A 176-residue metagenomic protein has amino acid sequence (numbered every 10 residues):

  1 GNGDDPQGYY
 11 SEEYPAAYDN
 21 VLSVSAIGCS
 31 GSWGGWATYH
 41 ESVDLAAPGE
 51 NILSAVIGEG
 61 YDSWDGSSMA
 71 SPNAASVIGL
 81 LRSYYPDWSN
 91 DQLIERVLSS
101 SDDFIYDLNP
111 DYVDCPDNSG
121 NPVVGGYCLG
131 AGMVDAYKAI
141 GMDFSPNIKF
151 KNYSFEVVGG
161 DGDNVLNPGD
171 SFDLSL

Functional and structural regions predicted by a protein language model:
G1, G66-S68, G130, D135: Residue-level detector of functionally special positions within alpha-helical transmembrane segments of multi-pass
G1-N2, I27: A short beta-strand-to-loop transition that corresponds to the Sensor-1 phosphate-sensing loop of AAA+ P-loop ATPases
N2-Y9: Active-site environment of divalent metal-dependent phosphoester hydrolases
D5, Y61, S99-D103: Residue-level marker of structural boundaries
E13-S83, D87: Extracellular S/T/G-rich loop segment that most often corresponds to the catalytic His/Ser-adjacent loop
N20-S23, S32-G35, S83-G162: C-terminal subdomain of the subtilisin-like protease fold in secreted/lumenal serine endopeptidases
P168-L176: Short beta-strand elements of extracellular/lumenal beta-sandwich folds
